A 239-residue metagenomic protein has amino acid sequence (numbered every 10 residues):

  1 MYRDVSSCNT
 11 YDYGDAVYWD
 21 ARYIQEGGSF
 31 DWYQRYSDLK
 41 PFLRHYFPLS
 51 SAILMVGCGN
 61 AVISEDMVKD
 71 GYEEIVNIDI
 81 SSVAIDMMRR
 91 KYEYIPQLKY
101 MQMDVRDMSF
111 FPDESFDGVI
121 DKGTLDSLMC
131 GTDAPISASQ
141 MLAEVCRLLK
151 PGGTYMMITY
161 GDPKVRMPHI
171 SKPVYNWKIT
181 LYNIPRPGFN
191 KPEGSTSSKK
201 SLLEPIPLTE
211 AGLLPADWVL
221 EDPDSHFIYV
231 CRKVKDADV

Functional and structural regions predicted by a protein language model:
D31-S51, V62, D66: Conserved alpha-helix/loop element of class I SAM-dependent methyltransferases that forms part of the SAM/SAH-binding
A52-M108, A143: Class I SAM-dependent methyltransferase SAM/SAH-binding core
R106-V119: A short acidic, Gly/Pro-enriched loop at the edge of an enzyme's catalytic core that lines a small-molecule cofactor
D117-I136: A short SAM/SAH-binding and catalytic strip from SAM-dependent methyltransferases
P135-P151: A short glycine-rich, Lys/Arg-flanked "PGG" loop and its adjoining helix->strand segment in the class I
S139, A143, P163-P207, V219: Conserved Class I S-adenosyl-L-methionine
P151-T159: Conserved beta-strand signature within the Rossmann-like core of class I S-adenosyl-L-methionine
E193-V239: Core SAM-dependent methyltransferase catalytic element
